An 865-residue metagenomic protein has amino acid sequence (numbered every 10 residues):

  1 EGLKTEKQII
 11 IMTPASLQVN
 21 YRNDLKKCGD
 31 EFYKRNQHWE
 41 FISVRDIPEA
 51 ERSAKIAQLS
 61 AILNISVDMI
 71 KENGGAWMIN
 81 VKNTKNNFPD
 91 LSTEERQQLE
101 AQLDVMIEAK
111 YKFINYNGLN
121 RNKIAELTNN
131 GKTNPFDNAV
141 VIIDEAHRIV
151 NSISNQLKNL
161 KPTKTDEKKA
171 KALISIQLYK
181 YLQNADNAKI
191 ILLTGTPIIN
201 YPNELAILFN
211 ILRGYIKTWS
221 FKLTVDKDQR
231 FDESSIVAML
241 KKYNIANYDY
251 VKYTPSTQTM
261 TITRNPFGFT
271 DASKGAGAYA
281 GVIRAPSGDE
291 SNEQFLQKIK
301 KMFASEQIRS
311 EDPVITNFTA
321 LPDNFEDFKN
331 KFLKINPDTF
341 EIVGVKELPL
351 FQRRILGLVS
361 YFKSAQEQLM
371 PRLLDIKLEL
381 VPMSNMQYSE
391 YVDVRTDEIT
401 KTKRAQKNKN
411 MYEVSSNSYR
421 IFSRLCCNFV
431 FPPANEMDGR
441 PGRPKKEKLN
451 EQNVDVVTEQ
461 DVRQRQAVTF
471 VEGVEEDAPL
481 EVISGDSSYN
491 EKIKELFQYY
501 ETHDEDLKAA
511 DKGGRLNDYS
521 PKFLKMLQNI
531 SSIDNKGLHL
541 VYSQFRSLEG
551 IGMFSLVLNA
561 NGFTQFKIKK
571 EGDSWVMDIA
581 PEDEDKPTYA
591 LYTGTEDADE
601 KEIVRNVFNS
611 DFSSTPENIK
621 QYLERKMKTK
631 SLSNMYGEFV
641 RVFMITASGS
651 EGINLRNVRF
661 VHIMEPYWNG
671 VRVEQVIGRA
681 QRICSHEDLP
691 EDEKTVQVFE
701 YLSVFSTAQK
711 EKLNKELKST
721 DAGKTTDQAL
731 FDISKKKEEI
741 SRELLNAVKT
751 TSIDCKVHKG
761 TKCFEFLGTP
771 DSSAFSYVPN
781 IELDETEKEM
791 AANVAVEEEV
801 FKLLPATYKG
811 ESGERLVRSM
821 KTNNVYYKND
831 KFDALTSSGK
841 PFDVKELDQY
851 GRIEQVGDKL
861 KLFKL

Functional and structural regions predicted by a protein language model:
E1-N657, E693-K712, L717-E799, L865: Helicase motor interdomain insertion/brace
P202-L205, Y667-V673: Conserved AAA+/SF3 P-loop NTPase catalytic/coupling segment centered on the Walker-B
S648-E651, I663, R682-H686: Short beta-turn/strand-loop junction motif enriched in small, turn-promoting residues
N669-L689: Conserved SF2 helicase motif VI
T761-L865: The feature captures the C-terminal accessory region of ATP-dependent helicases and related nucleic-acid translocases
